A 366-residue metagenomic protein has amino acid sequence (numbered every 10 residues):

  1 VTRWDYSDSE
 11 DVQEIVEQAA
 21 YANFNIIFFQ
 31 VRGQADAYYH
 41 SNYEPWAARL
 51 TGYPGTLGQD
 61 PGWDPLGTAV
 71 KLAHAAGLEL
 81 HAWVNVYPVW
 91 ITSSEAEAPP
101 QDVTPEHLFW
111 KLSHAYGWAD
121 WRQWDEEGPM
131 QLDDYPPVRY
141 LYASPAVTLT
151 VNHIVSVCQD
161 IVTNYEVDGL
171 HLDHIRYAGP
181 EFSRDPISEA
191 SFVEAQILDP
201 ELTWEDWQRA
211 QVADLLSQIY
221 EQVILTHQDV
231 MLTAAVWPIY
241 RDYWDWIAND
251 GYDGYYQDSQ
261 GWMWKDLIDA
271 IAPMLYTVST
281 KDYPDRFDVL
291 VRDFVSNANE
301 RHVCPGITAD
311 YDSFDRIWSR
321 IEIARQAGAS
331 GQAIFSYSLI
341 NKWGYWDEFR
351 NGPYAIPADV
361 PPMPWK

Functional and structural regions predicted by a protein language model:
W4-S7, A82, Y87-N164: Active-site-adjacent "subsite" loops/lids of carbohydrate-active enzymes
D5-A22, R49-A76, N152-S156, A210-E221: Aromatic- and glycine-enriched glycan-recognition loops and surfaces that form the carbohydrate-binding subsites
D5-Y21, T150-I161, A248-K265, F287 (+2 more regions): Short, acidic/polar
D11-A37, N164-G169, G261, K265-I271 (+1 more regions): Catalytic domains of carbohydrate-active enzymes, especially glycoside hydrolases
F24-D60: Aromatic-lined carbohydrate-binding/catalytic grooves of carbohydrate-active enzymes
Y43-E44, V89-P99, L132, V147 (+1 more regions): Active-site-proximal loop/short-helix segments that contain or immediately flank catalytic acid/base residue(s)
E79-I91, H171-A178, E205-Y255, H302-D312: Aromatic-lined carbohydrate-recognition surfaces of secreted/lumenal glycan-active proteins
Y256-Y283, L290-K366: Substrate-binding cleft of secreted/luminal carbohydrate-active enzymes
